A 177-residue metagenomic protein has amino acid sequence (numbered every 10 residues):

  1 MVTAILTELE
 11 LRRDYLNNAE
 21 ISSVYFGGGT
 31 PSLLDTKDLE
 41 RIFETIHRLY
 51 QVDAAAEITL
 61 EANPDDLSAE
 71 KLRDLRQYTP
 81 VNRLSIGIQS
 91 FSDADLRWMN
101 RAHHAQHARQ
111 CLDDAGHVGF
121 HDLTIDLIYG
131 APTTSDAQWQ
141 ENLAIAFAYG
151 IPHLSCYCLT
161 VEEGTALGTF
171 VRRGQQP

Functional and structural regions predicted by a protein language model:
M1-Y15, A19-P177: Conserved non-cysteine loop/helix-boundary elements of the Radical SAM core domain that shape
